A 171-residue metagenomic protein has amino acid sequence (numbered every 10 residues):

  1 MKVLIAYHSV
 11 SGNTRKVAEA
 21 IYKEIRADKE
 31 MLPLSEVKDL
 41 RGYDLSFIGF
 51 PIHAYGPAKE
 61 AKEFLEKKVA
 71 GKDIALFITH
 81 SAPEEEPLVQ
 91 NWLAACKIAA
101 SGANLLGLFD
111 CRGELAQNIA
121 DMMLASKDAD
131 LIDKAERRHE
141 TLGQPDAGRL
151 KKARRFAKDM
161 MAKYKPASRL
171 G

Functional and structural regions predicted by a protein language model:
K2-E24: N-terminal beta1-alpha1 ligand-phosphate binding loop
E24-E30, L45-F50, A54-G171: FMN-binding flavodoxin-like domain, especially the glycine-rich phosphate-binding loop
E30-G42: Short acidic low-complexity segments
